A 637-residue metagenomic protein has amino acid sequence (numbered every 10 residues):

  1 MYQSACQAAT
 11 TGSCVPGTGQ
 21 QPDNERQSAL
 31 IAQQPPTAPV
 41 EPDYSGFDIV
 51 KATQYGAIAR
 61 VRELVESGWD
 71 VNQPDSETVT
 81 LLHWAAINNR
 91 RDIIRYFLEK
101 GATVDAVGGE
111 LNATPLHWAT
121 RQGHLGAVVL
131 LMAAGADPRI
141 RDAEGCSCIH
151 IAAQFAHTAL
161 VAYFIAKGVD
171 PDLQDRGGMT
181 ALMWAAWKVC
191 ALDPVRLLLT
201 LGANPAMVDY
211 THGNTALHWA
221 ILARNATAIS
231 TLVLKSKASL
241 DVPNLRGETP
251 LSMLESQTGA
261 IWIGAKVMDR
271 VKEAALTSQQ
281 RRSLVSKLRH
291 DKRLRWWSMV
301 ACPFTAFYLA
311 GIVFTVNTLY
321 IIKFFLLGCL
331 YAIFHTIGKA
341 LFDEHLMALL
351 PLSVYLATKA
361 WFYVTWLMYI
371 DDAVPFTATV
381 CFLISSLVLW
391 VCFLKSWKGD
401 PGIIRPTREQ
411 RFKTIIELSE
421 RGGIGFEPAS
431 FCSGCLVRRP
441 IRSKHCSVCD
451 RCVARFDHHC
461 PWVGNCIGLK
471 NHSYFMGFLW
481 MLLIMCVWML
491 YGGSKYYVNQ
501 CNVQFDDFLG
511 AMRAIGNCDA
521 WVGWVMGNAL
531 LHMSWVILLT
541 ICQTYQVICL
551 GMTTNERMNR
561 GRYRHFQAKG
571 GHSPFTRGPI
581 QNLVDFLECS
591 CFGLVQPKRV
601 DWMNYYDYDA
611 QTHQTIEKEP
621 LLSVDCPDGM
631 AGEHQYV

Functional and structural regions predicted by a protein language model:
Y44, S76-E77, E110-L111, A143-E144 (+3 more regions): Ankyrin repeat start-site detector
F47, T80, D92, T114 (+7 more regions): Ankyrin-repeat start motif
G56, N89, G123, A156 (+2 more regions): Ankyrin-repeat intra-repeat helix-capping/turn positions
R60, D92-I93, G126-A127, A159-L160 (+3 more regions): Conserved ankyrin/ankyrin-like repeat signature
R62-W69, R95-T103, V129-D137, A162-D170 (+3 more regions): Ankyrin repeat domain, specifically the short helix-to-loop turn at the C-terminus of the second helix of each repeat
N72-P74, V104-G108, P138-R141, P171-Q174 (+2 more regions): Ankyrin repeat boundary signal
S278, H290-P440, D450-A454, H458-H459 (+1 more regions): Membrane-associated feature with strongest affinity for ZDHHC
